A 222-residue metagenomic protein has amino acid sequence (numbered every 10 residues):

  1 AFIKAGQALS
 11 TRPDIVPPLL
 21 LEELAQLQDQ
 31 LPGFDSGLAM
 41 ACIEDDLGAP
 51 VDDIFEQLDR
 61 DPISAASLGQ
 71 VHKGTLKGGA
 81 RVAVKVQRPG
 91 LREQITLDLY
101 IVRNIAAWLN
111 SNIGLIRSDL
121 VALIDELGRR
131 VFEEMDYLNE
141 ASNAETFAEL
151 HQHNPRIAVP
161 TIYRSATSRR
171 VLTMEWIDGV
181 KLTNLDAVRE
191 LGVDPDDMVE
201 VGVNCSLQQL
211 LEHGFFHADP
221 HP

Functional and structural regions predicted by a protein language model:
A1-Q209, G214: Broad phosphate/nucleotide-binding scaffolds in NTP-utilizing and phosphate-metabolizing enzymes
G214, D219-H221: Conserved catalytic-loop position in the HRD/HxD motif
